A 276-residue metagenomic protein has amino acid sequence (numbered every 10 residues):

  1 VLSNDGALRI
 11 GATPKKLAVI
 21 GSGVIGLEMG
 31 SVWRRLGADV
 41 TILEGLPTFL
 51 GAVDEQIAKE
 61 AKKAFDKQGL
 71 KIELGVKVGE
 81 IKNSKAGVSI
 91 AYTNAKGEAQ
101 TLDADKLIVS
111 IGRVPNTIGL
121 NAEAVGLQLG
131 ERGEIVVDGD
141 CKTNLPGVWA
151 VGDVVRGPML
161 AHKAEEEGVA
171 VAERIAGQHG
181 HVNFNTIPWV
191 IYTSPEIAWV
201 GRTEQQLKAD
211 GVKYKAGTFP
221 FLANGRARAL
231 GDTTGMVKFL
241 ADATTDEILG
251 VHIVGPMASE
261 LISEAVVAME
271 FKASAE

Functional and structural regions predicted by a protein language model:
V1-T13, T101-I175, H181: FAD-site-proximal beta/loop scaffold in flavoenzymes
S3, L36-G139, R202, A209 (+1 more regions): A Rossmann-like FAD-binding core segment of flavoenzymes
G11-T48, A52-V53, K85-G87, L160: Rossmann-like NAD(P)H-binding beta-loop-alpha module
G21-G26, G37, G112, I118 (+2 more regions): Conserved phosphate-binding and hydrolysis motifs of nucleotide-dependent enzymes
E28, W33, N116-G119, P158 (+2 more regions): Glycine/Thr-rich phosphate-binding loops of Rossmann-like dinucleotide-binding domains
V53-E60, A64, P146, V151-K208: A conserved FAD-binding loop/helix module that cradles the flavin
A176, I187, Y192-E276: Flexible, glycine-rich terminal cap/loop adjacent to redox cofactors in electron-transfer oxidoreductases
